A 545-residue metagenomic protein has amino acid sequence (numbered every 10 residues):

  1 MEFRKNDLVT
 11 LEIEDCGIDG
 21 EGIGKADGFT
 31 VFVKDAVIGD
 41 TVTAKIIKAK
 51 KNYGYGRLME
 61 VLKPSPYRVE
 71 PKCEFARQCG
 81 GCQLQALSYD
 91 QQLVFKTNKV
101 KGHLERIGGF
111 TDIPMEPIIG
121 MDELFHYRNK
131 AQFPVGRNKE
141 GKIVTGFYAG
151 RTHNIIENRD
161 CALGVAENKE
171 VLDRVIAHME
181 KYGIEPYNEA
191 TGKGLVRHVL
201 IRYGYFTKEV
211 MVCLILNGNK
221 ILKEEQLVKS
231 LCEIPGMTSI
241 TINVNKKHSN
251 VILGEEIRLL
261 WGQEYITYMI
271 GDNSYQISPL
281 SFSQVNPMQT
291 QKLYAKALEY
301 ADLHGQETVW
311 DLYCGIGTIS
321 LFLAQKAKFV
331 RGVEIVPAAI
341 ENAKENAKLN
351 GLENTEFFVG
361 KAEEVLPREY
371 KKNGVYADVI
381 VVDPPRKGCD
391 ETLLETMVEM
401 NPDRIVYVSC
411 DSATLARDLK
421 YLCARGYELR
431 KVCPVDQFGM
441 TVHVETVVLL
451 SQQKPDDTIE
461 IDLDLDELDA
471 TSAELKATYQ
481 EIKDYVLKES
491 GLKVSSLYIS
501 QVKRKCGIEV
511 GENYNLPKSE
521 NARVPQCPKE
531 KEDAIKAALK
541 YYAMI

Functional and structural regions predicted by a protein language model:
M1-F75, E356-F357, A362-E364: Terminal RNA-binding accessory module
E2-T10, I18, N219, K223-S472 (+1 more regions): Rossmann-like S-adenosyl-L-methionine
M59-P71, R77-P186, F206: Extended interfacial segments that mediate partner engagement and assembly in macromolecular machines
I155-R197, G218-V244: Internal alpha/beta scaffold segment
L200-G204, E209-K220: Carbohydrate-binding surface patches
T478-S490, S500-C506: DNA-recognition alpha helix
V510-E520: Short Lys/Arg-enriched helix C-cap and helix-to-coil transition segments that create basic nucleic-acid-contact patches
V524-I545: Phospho-regulated, low-complexity intrinsically disordered regions of nuclear gene-regulatory and chromatin-associated
